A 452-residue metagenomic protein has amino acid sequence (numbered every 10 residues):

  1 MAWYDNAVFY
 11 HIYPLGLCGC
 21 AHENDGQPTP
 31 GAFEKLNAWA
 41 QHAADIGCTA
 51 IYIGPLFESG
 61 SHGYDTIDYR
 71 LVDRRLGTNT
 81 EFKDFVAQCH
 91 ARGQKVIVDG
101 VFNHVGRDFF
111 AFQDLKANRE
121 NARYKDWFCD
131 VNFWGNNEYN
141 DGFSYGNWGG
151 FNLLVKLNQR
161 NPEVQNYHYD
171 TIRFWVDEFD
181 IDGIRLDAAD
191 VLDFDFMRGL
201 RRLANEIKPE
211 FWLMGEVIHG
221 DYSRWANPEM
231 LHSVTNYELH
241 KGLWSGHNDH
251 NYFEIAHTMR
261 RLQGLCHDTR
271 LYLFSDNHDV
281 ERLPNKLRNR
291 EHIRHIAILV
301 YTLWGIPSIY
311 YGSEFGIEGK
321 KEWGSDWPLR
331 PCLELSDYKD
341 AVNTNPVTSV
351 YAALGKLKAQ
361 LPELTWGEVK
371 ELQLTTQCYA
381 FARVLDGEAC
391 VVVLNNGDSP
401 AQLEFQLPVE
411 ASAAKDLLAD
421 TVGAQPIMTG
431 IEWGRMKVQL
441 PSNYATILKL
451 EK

Functional and structural regions predicted by a protein language model:
M1-F9, Y13-T49, L56-E178, L200-E206 (+1 more regions): Substrate-binding/active-site clefts of carbohydrate-active enzymes
A2-N6, N24, P28, I255-S412 (+1 more regions): Loop/helix patches that line or flank the sugar-binding groove of alpha-linked glycan CAZymes
V8-H11, I51-I53, V96-V98, I184 (+3 more regions): Hydrophobic faces of well-ordered beta-strands that scaffold small-molecule active sites in alpha/beta enzyme cores
C48, D180-I181, G305-I306: A structural motif
H90-R92, K116, D177, D187-H267 (+5 more regions): Active-site-proximal helices and loops of the catalytic beta/alpha 8
H104, H168-F194, L273, N277: Active-site groove signature of glycoside hydrolases
K415-R435: Solvent-exposed beta-strand/loop surfaces of large extracellular or lumenal domains
G430-K452: C-terminal beta-strand-rich structural cap/linker in extracellular carbohydrate-active enzymes
